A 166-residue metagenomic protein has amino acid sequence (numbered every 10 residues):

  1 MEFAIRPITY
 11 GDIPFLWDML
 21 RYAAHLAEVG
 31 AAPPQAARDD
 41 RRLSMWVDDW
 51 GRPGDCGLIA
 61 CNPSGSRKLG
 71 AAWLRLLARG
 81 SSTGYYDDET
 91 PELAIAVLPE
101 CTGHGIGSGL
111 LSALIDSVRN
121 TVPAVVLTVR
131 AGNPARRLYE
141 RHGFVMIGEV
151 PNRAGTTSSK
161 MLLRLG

Functional and structural regions predicted by a protein language model:
M1-G11, G166: Conserved N-terminal entry element of GNAT/NAT acetyltransferase domains
L20, H25, P33-P63: Active-site rim helix/loop that mediates acceptor-substrate recognition in acyltransferases
I59, R67-L77: Conserved beta-strand in the GNAT
C61, E92-G103, V129-R130: A short, internal acetyl-CoA/4′-phosphopantetheine-binding micro-motif in the GNAT/acyltransferase core
A78-L93, T102, T121-P123: A conserved beta-turn-beta hairpin within the catalytic core of GNAT-like acetyltransferases that forms part
D88-P91, L127-P134, E140-H142, G148-G166: C-terminal "cap" of GNAT-fold acetyltransferases
V97, G103-S117, E140-R141: Conserved acetyl-CoA-binding loop-helix of GNAT-fold acetyltransferases
S117-R130: Conserved GNAT acetyl-CoA-binding A-motif
